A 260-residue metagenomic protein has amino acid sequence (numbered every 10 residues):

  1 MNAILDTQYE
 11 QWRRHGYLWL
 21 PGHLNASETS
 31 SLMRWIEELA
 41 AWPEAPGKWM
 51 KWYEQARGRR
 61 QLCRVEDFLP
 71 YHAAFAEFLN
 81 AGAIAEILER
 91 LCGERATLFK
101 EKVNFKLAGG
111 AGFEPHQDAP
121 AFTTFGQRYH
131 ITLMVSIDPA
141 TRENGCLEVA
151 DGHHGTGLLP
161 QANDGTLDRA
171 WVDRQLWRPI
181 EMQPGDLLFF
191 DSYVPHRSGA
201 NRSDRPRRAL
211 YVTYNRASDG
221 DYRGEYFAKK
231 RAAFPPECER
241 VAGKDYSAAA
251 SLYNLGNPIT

Functional and structural regions predicted by a protein language model:
M1-H15, P21-P115, A121-T124: Non-heme Fe(II)-dependent double-stranded beta-helix
E10, A140-G199, D219: Double-stranded beta-helix
M33, L39-W42, P46-M50, V194 (+1 more regions): Non-heme Fe(II)/2-oxoglutarate
E94, P120-Q127, S136-C146, H153-H154: Active-site region of the double-stranded beta-helix
E94-E101, A111-F113, Y129-V135, G145 (+1 more regions): Generic beta-strand structural signal
F113-A121, V135, L167-R174: Active-site glycine-rich loop that binds ribose-phosphate moieties when present
D118-H130, Q175-L176, M182, R205-P206: A short beta-loop-beta micro-motif enriched in histidine and acidic residues
F125-R142, E181, F189, T213-A217: Short, conserved beta-strand element in jelly-roll/cupin
